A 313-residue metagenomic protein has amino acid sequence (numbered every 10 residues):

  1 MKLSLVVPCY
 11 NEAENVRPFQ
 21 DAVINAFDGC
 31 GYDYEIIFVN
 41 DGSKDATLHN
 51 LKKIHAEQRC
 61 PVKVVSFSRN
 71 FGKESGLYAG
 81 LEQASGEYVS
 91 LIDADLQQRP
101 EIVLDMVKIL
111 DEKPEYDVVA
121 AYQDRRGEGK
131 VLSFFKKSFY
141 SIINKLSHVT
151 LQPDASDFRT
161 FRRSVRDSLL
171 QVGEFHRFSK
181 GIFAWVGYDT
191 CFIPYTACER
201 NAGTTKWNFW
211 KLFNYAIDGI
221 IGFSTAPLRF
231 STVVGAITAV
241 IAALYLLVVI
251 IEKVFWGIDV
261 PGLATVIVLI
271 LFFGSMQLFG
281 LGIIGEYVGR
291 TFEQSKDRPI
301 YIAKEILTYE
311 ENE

Functional and structural regions predicted by a protein language model:
M1-K130: Structured catalytic core of nucleotide-sugar glycosyltransferases
P8, A26, I54, F67 (+7 more regions): Amphipathic alpha-helical segments that mediate coupling or scaffolding at interfaces
P8, F67-R69, R159, T232 (+2 more regions): Short conserved micro-motifs on helix faces and helix-strand junctions that flank and scaffold key functional residues
N11-E14, Q97, E101, L170 (+4 more regions): Residues in soluble alpha-helical coiled-coils and helical-bundle/repeat scaffolds
K63-V65, T150, C191: Structural signal for short hydrophobic segments within the conserved structured cores of catalytic domains across
F67-R69, K73-Q83, Y88, P100-I182 (+1 more regions): Acceptor/aglycone-binding surface of glycosyltransferases and processive sugar-polymer synthases
F178-E313: Hydrophobic helical membrane-anchoring modules
